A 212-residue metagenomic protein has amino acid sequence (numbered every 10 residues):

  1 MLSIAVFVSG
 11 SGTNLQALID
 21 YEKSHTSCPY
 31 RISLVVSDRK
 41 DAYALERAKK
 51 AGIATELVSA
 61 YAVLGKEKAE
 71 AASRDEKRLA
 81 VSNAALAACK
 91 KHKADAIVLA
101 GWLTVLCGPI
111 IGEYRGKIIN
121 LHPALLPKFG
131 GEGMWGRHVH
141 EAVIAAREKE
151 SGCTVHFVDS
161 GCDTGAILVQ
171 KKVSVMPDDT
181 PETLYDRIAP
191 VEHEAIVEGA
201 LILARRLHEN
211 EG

Functional and structural regions predicted by a protein language model:
M1-G212: One-carbon transfer enzymes
